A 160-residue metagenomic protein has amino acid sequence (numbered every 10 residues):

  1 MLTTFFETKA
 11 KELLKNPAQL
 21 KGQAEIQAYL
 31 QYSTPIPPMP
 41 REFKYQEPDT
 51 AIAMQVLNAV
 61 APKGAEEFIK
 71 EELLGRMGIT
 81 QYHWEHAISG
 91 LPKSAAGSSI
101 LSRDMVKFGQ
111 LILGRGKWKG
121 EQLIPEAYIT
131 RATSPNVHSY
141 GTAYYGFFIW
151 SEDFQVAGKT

Functional and structural regions predicted by a protein language model:
M1-I79, I100-V106, Q110-L111, G116: Active-site-adjacent helix/loop patches that line small-molecule binding or acyl-intermediate pockets
K44, W84, K119-E121: Surface-exposed patches in mature extracellular/periplasmic domains of secreted proteins
D49, E85-I88: Short, flexible turn/loop "capping" segments at secondary-structure junctions
I79-Q81, T130-T160: Active-site Gly/Thr loop motif
A87-I100, W150-A157: Carbohydrate-binding/catalytic loop surfaces
S94, L101-D104, Y128, A143-Y145: Residues that flank catalytic or metal-binding motifs in active/ligand-binding sites
G97-L101, E121, S139-G141: Short, conserved, surface-exposed binding loops centered on an aromatic residue
Q110, W118-N136: A conserved catalytic-loop motif detector
